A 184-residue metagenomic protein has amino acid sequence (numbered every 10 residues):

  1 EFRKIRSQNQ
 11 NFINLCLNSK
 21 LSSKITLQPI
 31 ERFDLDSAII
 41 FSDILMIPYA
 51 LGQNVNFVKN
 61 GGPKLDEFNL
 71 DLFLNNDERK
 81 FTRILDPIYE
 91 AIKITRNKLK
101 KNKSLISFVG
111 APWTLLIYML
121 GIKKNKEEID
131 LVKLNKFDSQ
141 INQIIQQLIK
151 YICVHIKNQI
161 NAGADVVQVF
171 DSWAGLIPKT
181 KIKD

Functional and structural regions predicted by a protein language model:
E1-A50: N-terminal basic, low-complexity leaders that serve as flexible interaction/assembly modules and, when applicable, as
F2, L51-Q53, Y118-L120: Short aromatic-enriched loop/helix-cap "lid" or pocket-rim segments at secondary-structure transitions that line
N9-N11, D71-K80, L134-I141: Short glycine/proline- and acidic residue-enriched helix-loop micro-motifs that form flexible lids or anion-recognition
I44-I47, G62, P112-T114: A short acidic, glycine/proline-enriched capping/turn motif at secondary-structure boundaries, especially helix N-cap
Y49-G52, T95: Pocket-flanking alpha-helical
V55-L70, N125-L131: A charged helix-plus-loop insertion that forms the helical arch/lid used to bind and gate nucleic-acid substrates
N60-K98: A gly/proline- and charged-residue-enriched helix-loop-helix capping module
I84-D184: Active-site loop segments of alpha/beta catalytic cores
